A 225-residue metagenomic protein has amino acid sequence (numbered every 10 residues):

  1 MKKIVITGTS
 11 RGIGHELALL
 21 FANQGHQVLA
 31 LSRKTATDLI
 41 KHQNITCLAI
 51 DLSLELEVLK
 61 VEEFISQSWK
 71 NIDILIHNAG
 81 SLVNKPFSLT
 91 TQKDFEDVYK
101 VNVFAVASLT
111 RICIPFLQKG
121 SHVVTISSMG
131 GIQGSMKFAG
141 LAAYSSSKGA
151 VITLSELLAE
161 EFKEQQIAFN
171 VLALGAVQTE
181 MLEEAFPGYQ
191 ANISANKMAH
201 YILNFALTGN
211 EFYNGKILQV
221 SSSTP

Functional and structural regions predicted by a protein language model:
T7, I72-G80, N102, T125 (+1 more regions): Rossmann-fold scaffold of SDR-type NAD(P)-dependent oxidoreductases
T9, K100, A105, L141-A150: The catalytic Tyr-X3-Lys active-site helix of short-chain dehydrogenase/reductase
S10, A18: N-terminal Rossmann NAD(P)H-binding glycine-rich loop of SDR-like oxidoreductase domains
Q24-D38: Conserved glycine-rich Rossmann-like NAD(P)H-binding loop of the short-chain dehydrogenase/reductase
S81, S88-S108, V124, V151: Catalytic Tyr-X3-Lys loop
V101-S121, A159-E160: Amphipathic alpha-helical dimer-interface segment in Rossmann-like NAD(P)H-dependent oxidoreductases
V124-A150, S155-E156, E160-K163: Catalytic loop of short-chain dehydrogenase/reductase
V171, P187-P225: C-terminal helical subdomain
